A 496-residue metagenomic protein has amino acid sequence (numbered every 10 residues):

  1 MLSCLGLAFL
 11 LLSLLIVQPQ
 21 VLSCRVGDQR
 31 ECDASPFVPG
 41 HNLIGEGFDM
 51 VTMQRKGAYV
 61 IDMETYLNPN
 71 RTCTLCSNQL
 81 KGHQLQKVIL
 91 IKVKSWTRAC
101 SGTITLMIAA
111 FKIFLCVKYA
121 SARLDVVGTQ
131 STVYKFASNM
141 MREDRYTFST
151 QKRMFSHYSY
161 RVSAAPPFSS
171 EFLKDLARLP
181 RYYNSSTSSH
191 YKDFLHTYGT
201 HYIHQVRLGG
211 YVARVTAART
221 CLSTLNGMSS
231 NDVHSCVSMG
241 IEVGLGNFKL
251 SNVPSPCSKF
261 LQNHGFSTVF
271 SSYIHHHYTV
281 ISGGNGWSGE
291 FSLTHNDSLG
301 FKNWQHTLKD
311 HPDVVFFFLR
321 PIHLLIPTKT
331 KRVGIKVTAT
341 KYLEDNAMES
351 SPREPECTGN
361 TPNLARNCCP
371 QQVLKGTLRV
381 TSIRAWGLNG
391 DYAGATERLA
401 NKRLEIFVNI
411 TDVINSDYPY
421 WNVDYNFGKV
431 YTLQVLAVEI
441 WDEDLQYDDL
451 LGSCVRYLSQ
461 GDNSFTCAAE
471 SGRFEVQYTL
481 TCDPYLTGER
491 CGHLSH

Functional and structural regions predicted by a protein language model:
M1-L12: Classical eukaryotic N-terminal signal peptides for Sec-dependent ER targeting/secretion, especially the positively
C4, I16-T381, W386-L388, W421-D424: Membrane-permeabilization and membrane-interfacing ectodomains
N231-V237, L374-G376, T396-R398, Q434 (+1 more regions): Residues at beta-strand starts and edge strands
G244-G246, K259, N285, G387 (+5 more regions): Generic "edge-of-domain/loop-turn" microfeature
V337, K341-P370, N389-Y392, S459-H496: Acidic, phospholipid-interacting surfaces centered on C2/C2-like domain membrane-binding loops and nearby beta-strands
L378-V380, L436-V438, V476-Y478: Hydrophobic beta-strand residues in large extracellular and virion-surface proteins
G390-G472: Peripheral membrane lipid-binding modules
